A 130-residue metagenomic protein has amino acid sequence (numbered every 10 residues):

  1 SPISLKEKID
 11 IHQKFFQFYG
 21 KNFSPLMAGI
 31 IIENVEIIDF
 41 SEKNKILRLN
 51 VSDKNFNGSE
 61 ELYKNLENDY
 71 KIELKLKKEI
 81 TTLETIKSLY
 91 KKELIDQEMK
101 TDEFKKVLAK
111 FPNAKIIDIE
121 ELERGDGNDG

Functional and structural regions predicted by a protein language model:
S1-G130: Intrinsically disordered, low-complexity basic tails and flexible linkers associated with large NTP-driven
